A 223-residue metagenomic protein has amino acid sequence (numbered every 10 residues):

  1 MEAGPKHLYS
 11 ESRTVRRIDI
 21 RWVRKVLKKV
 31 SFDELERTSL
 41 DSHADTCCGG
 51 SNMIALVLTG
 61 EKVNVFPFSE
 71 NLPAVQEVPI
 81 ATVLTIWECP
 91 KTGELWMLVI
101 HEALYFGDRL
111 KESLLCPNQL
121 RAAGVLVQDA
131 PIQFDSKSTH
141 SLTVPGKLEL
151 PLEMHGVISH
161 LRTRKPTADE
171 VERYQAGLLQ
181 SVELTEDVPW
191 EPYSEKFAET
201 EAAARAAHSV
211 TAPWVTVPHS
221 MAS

Functional and structural regions predicted by a protein language model:
M1, Y9-S12, T38-S42, E88-K91 (+1 more regions): Intrinsically disordered, low-complexity regions
M1-S31: Charged, flexible boundary elements
S12-T14, D33, L161, A222: Serine/proline-rich low-complexity intrinsically disordered segments, especially terminal tails, linkers
D19-S69, I100-Q119: Aspartyl protease active-site motif detector
T59-N64, Q76-E77, A81-S223: Aspartic protease core domain of the pepsin/retropepsin superfamily
P73: A short, conserved beta-to-alpha structural element at the edge of catalytic cores that scaffolds binding
